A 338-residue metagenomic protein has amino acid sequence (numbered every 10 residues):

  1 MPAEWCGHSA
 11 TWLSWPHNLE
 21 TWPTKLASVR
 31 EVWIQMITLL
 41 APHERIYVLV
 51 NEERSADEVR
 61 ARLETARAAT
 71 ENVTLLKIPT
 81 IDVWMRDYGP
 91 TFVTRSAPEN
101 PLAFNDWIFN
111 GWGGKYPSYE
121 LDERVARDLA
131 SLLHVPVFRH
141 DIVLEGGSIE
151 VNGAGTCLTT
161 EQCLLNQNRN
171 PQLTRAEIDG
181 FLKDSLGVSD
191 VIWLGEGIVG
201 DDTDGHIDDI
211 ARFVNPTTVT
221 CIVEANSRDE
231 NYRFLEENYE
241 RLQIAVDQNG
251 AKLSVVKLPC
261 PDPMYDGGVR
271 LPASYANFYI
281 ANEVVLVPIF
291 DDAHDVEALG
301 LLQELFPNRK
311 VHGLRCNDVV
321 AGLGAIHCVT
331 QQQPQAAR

Functional and structural regions predicted by a protein language model:
M1-R338: The feature marks the mature, well-folded catalytic cores of soluble enzymes
